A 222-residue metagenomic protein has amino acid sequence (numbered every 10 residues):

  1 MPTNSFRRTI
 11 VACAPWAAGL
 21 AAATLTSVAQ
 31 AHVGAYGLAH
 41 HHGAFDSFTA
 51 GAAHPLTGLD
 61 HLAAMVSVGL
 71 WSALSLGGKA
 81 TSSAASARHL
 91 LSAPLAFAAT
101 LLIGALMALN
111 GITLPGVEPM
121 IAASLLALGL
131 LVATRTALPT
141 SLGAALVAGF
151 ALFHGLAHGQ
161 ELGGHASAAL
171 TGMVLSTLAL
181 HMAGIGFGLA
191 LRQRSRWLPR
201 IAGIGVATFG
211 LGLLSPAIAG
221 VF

Functional and structural regions predicted by a protein language model:
P2-D60, A217-F222: Histidine-/acidic- and/or cysteine-rich, low-complexity loops and terminal segments associated with membrane
A31, G58, L126, L152-H154 (+1 more regions): Divalent metal-coordination and catalytic microenvironments
G51, L62-S72, A127-L128, V132 (+2 more regions): Generic transmembrane alpha-helix signature in multi-pass membrane proteins, especially transporters/channels
A52-L62, G111-A123, A168-L178: Structural signature of hydrophobic alpha-helical transmembrane segments
G69-I112, G163-R192: A small-residue-rich subset of transmembrane alpha-helices
L90-A99, E118-S124, T140-A151, R200-G203: Cytoplasmic-side transmembrane-helix entry/capping segments in multi-pass membrane proteins
M107-V117, A133-L138, G159-S167, I218-V221: Membrane-interface helix caps and helix-loop-helix hairpins in membrane proteins
R200-I218: Final/C-terminal transmembrane alpha-helix of multipass membrane proteins
